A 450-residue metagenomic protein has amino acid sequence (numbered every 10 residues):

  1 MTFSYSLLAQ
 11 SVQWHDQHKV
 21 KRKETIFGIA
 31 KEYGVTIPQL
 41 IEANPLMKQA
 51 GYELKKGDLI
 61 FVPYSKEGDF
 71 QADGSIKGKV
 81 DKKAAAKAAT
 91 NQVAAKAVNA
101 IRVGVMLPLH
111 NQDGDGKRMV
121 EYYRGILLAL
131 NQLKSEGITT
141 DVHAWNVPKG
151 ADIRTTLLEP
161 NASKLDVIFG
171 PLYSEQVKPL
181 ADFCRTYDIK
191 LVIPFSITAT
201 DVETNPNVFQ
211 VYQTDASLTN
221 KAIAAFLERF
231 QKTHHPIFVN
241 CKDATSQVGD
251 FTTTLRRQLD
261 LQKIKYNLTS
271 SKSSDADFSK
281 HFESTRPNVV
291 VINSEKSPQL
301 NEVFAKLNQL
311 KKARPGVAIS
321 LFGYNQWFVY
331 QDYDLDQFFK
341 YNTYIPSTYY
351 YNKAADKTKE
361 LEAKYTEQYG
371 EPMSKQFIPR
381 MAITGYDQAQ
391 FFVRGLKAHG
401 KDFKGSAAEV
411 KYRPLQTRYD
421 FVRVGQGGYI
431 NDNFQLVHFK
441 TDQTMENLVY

Functional and structural regions predicted by a protein language model:
S4-S6: N-terminal signal peptide c-region/cleavage motif recognized by signal peptidases
L8-Q39, A43-Y450: Extracytosolic ligand-binding ectodomains
